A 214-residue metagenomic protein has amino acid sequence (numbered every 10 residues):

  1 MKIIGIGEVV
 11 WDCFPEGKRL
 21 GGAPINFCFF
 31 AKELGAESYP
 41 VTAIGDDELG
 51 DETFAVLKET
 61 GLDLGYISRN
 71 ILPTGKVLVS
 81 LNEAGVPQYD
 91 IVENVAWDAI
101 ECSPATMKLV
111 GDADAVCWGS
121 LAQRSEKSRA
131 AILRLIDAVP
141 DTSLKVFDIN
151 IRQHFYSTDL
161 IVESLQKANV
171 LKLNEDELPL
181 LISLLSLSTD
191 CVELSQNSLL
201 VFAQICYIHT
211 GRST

Functional and structural regions predicted by a protein language model:
M1-I4, V56-I67, E83-T214: Ribokinase/PfkB-type carbohydrate-kinase core domain
I3, C13-V77, L81-V86, I91-A99: Substrate-binding N-lobe of the ribokinase-like
G7: Active-site beta-alpha turn of Rossmann-fold NAD(P)-dependent dehydrogenases/reductases
W11-D12, P179: Nucleotide phosphate-binding site architecture
